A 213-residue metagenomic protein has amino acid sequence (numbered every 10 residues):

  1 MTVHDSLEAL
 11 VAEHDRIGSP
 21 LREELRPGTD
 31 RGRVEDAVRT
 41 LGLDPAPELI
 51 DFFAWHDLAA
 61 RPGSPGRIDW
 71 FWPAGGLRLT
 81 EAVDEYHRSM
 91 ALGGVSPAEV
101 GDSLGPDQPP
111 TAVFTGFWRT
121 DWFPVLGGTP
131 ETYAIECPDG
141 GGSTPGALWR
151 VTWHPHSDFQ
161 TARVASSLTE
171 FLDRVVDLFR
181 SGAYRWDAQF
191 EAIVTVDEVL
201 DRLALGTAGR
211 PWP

Functional and structural regions predicted by a protein language model:
M1-P130, L205-P213: A surface-exposed partner-binding patch
P20, S181-R185: Intrinsically disordered or highly flexible coil/loop and linker segments, enriched in small and charged/polar residues
W55, A59, E131, G141 (+2 more regions): Short loop/turn segments at secondary-structure transitions that flank enzyme active sites
A134-T144, L148-H154: Low-complexity, glycine/alanine/valine/leucine- and proline-rich hydrophobic stretches
R150-S157, D197-V199: Secondary-structure transition/turn motif
P155-D177: Compact, glycine/acidic-enriched structural inserts
R180, Q189-W212: Acidic, carboxylate-rich catalytic segments that either coordinate divalent cations
